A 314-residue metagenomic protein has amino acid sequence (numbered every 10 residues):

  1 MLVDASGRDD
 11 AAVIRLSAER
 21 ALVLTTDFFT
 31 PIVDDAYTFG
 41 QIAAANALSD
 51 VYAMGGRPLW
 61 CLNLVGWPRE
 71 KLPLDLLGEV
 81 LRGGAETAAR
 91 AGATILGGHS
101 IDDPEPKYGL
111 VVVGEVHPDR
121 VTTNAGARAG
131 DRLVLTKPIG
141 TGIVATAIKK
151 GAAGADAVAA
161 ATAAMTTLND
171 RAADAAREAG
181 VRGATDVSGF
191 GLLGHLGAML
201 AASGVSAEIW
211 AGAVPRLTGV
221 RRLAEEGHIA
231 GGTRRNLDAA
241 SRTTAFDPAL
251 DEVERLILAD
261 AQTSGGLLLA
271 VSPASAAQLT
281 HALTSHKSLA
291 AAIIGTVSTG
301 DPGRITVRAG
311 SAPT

Functional and structural regions predicted by a protein language model:
M1-V3, A11-I14, S49-Y52, A85 (+6 more regions): A generic local secondary-structure boundary/capping motif
L2, H99, A125, T136 (+4 more regions): Glycine- and other small-residue-rich loops at beta-strand/loop junctions that grip anionic moieties
A12-V23, T166-A172, L237-P248: Acidic-glycine-rich active-site phosphate/pyrophosphate-binding loop
L16-V33, T38-Q41, R57-A153, L192 (+2 more regions): Glycine-rich anion-binding loops of enzyme active sites
Y37, D156-A164, R182-G183, V253-I257: Short pre-catalytic strand/loop immediately N-terminal to key active-site residues, enriched for Gly-Thr
T38-M54: Alpha-helical scaffold segments that flank or form the walls of functional sites
R69-T94, I101-Y108, E178, T185-T314: Glycine-/charge-enriched secondary-structure boundary and capping motifs
V111-V121, D156-R177, L250: Active-site glycine-rich loop that binds ribose-phosphate moieties when present
